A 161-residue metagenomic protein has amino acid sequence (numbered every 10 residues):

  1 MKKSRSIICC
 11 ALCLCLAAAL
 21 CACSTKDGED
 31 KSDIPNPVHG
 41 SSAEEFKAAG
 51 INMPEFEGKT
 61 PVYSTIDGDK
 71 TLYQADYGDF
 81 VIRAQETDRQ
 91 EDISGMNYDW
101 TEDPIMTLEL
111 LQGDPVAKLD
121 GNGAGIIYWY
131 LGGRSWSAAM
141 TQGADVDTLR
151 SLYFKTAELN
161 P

Functional and structural regions predicted by a protein language model:
M1-C10: Bacterial N-terminal signal peptides that target proteins for export
A19-A22: C-terminal motif of bacterial Sec signal peptides marking the signal peptidase cleavage site
S24-K26: Bacterial signal peptide processing site
D30-A124, L131: Short, solvent-exposed recognition patches
R83-A84, S137-A139: Short hydrophobic/aromatic-rich beta-strand segments that constitute the beta-sheet cores of beta-sandwich/beta-barrel
M140-P161: Surface-exposed amphipathic alpha-helical segments
